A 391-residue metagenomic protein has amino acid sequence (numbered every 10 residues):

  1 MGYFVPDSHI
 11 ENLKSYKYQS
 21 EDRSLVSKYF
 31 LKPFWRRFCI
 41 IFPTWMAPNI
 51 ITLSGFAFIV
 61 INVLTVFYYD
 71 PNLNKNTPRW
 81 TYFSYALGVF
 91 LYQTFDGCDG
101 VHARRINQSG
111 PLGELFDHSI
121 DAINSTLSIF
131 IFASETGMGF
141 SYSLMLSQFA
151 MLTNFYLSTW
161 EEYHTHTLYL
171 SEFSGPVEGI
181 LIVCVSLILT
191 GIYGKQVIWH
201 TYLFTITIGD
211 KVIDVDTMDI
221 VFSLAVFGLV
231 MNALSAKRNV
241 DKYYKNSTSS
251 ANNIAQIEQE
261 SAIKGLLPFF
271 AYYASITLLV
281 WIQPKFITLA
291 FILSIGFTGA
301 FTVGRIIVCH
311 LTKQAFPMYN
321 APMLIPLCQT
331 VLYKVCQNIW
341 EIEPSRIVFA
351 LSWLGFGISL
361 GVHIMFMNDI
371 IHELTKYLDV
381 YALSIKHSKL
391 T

Functional and structural regions predicted by a protein language model:
M1-W35, C39-W45, M151-T391: C-terminal membrane-associated helical module and adjoining short loops/tails
R36, I40, T44, I59 (+4 more regions): Short helix-loop boundary/capping segments at the starts of domains
T44-L53: Membrane-interface helix starts
A47, D96, G100-A103, D117 (+2 more regions): Structural signal for hydrophobic/aromatic residues that build the beta-strand cores of folded beta-sheet domains
I50, S84, F116-S119: Membrane-entry segments of alpha-helical transmembrane domains in multi-pass membrane proteins
G55-E114, S128-I129, S143-T153, I220-A225: Membrane-embedded alpha-helical segments that form the functional core of polytopic membrane enzymes, especially those
R105-P176, C184: Histidine/cysteine- and/or acidic
